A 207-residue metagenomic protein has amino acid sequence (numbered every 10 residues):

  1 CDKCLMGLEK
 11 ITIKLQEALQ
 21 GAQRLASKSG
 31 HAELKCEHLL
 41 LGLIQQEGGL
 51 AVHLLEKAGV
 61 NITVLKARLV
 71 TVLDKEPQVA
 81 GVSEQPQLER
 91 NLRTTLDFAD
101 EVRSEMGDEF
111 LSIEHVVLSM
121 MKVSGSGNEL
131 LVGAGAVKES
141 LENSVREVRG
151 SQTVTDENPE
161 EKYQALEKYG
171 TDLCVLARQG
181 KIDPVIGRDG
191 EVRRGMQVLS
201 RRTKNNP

Functional and structural regions predicted by a protein language model:
C1-P207: Histone-fold recognition with a strong bias for associated Lys/Arg-rich disordered tails
